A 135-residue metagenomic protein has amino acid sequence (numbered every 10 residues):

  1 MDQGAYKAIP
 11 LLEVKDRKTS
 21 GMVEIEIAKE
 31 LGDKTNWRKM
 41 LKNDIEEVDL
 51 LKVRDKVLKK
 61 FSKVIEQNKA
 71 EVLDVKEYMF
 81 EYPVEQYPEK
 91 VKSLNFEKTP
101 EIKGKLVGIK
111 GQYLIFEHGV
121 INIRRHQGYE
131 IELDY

Functional and structural regions predicted by a protein language model:
M1-A5: Arginine/glycine-rich "motif VI" loop of SF2 helicases in the C-terminal RecA-like domain
Y6-P10, V14-K15, G21-Y135: Conserved RNA-binding domains used in RNP assembly and mRNA/RNA metabolism
